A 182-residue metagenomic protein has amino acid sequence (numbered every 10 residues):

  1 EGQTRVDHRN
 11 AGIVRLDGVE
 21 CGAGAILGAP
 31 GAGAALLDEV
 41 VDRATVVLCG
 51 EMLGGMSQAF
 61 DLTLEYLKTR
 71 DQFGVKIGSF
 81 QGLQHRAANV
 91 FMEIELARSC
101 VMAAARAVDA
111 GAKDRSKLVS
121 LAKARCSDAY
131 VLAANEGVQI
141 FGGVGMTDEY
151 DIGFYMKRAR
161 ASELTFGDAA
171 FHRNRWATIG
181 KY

Functional and structural regions predicted by a protein language model:
E1-D61, E65, V75, A170: FAD-binding core of flavoproteins
L36, K123-E136: Short, hydrophobic/aliphatic alpha-helical segments
R43, G50, Q81-F91, S120-K123 (+1 more regions): Extended, low-aromatic, Leu/Ala- and acidic/polar-enriched alpha-helical coiled-coil segments that form the periplasmic
L64, K68-G78, F91-R125, V138-F141 (+1 more regions): C-terminal helix-coil-helix/basic helical segment that borders enzyme active sites and/or dimer interfaces and provides
R106, D114, Y130-M156: A glycine-biased, small/acidic residue-tolerant capping/turn segment at secondary-structure junctions
F141-Y182: Glycine-rich phosphate/cofactor-binding loops in nucleotide/flavin-utilizing enzymes
